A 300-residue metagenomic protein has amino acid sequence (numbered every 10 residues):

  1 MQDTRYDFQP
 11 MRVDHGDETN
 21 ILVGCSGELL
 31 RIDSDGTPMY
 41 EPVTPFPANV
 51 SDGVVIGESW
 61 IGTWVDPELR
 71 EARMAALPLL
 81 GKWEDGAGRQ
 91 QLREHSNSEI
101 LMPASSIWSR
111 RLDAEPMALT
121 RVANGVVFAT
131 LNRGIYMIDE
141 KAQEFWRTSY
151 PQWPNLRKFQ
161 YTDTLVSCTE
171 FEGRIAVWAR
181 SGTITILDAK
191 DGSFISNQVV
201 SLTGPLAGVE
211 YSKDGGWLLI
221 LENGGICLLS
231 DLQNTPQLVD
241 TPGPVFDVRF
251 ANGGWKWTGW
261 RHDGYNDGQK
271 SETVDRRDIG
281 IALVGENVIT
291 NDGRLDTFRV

Functional and structural regions predicted by a protein language model:
M1-D3, G27-T44, R73-S109, M137-W153 (+4 more regions): Surface-exposed loop/turn elements that mediate protein-protein interactions on large endomembrane-trafficking
R5-E18, T44-S59, A104-V122, N155-C168 (+3 more regions): Repeated scaffold domains used in trafficking and secretory/extracellular systems, primarily beta-propellers
R5-V13, L22-G86, I107-A118, N132: WD40 beta-propeller repeat fold
R12-R31, D52-R70, A75, G125-A129 (+5 more regions): Short beta-strand elements that form the blades of beta-propeller/WD-repeat-like and other beta-sheet-rich scaffold
M102-R111, M117-L218: Acidic, serine/threonine- and glycine-rich low-complexity intrinsically disordered segments that serve as flexible
